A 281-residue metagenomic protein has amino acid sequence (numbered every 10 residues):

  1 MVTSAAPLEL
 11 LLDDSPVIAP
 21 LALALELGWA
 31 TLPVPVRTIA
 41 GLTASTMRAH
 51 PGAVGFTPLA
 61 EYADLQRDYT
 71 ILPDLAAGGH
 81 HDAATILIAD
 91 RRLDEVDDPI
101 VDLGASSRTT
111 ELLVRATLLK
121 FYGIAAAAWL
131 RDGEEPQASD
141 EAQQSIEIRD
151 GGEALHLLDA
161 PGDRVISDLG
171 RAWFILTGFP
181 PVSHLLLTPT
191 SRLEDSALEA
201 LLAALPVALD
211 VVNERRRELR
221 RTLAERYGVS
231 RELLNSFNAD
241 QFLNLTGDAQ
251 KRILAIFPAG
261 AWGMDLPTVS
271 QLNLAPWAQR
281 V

Functional and structural regions predicted by a protein language model:
V2-L32, A83-Q144, D150-A154, K251-L254: Bilobed "Venus flytrap"/periplasmic-binding protein-like clamshell domains and structurally analogous long
D14-V17, I39-T43, A49-D68, P73-L75 (+1 more regions): Beta->alpha turn/N-cap motifs
L27-T43: Short catalytic helix/loop segments, enriched in acidic residues and glycine and frequently bearing histidine
P73-D94, I175-L193: Hydrophobic/proline-rich hinge and linker segments of small-molecule sensing/allosteric domains, predominantly
I124-D132, Y227-A239, L266-L272: Short, surface-exposed acidic
L130-T222: Pocket-lining segment of extracytoplasmic ligand-binding domains
E194-A259: Secondary-structure end/capping motifs
F257-V281: Long, low-complexity C-terminal extensions of enzymes
